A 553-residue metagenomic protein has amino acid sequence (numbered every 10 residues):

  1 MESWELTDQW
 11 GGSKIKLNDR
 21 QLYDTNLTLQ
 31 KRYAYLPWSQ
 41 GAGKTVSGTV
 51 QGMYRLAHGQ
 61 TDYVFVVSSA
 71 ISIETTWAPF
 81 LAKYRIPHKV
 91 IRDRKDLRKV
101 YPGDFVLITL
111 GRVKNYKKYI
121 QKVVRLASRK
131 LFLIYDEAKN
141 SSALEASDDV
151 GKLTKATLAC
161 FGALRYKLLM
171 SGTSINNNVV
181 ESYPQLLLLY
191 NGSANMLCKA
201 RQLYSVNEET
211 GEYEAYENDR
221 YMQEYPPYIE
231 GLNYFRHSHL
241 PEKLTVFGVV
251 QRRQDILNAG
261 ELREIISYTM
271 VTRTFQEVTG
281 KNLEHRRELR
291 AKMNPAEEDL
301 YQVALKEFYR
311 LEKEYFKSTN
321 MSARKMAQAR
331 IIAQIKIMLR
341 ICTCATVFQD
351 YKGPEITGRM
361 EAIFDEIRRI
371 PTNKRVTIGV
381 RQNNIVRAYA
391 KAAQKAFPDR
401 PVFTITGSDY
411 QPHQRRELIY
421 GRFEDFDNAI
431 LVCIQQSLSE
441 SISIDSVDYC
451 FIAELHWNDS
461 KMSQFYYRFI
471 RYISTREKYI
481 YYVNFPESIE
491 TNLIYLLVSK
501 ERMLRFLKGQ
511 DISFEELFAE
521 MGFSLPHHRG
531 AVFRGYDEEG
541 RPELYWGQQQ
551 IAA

Functional and structural regions predicted by a protein language model:
S3, Q9-W10, I15, L29-Q30 (+6 more regions): Conserved Helicase C-terminal RecA-like lobe
Q40-G41, L164-V179: Conserved helicase ATPase motor motifs in RecA-like P-loop NTPase domains
T45-S47, Q60-K83, V179, R381-N384: Conserved Walker A/P-loop ATP-binding site and its immediately adjacent core in helicase/helicase-like ATPase domains
I71-R94, L189-G192, A396: Conserved helix-turn-beta segment of the N-terminal RecA-like "Helicase ATP-binding" lobe in SF1/SF2 helicases
L97-D104, G111-R129: Conserved helix/coil segment N-terminal to the catalytic DExD/H
L107-R112, L126-A127, V150-R165, N195-V347: Inter-lobe coupling linker of SF2 helicases/translocases
F403-N492, K500: Conserved RecA-like P-loop NTPase helicase motor core
S460-Y466, I470-A552: A conserved SF2-helicase RecA2
